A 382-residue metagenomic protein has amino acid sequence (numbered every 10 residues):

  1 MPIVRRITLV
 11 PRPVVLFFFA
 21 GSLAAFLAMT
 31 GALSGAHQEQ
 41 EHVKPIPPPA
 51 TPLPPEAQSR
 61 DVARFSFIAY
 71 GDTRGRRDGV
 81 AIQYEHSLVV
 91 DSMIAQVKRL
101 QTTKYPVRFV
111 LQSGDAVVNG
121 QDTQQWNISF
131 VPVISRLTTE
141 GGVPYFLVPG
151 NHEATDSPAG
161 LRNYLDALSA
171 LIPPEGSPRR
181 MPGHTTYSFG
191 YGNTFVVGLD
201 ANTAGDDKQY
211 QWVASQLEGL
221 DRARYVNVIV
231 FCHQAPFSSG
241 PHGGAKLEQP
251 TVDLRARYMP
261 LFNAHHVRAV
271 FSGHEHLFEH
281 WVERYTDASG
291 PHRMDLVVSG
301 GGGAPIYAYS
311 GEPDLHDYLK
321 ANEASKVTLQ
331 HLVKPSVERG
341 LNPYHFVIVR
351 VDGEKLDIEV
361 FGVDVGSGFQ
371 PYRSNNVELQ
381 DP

Functional and structural regions predicted by a protein language model:
M1-V10: N-terminal secretory signal peptides that target proteins for export/translocation
L16-T30: Bacterial N-terminal signal peptides
A28-Q40: Signal peptide processing junction and immediate N-terminal pro/mature segment of secreted/exported proteins
H37-Q124, D207: N-terminal active-site segment of His-dependent metallophosphoesterases
H42-P52, V80, L88, Q121-V228 (+6 more regions): Extended active-site neighborhood of metal-dependent phosphoesterases/phosphodiesterases
F67-A69, V110-Q112, L147, V230 (+1 more regions): Residue-level marker for buried hydrophobic side chains located in beta-strands that build the well-ordered beta-sheet
D72, G114-D115, G150-N151, H233 (+1 more regions): Active-site glycine-centered loops adjacent to acidic/histidine catalytic or metal-binding residues that shape
A288, L356-P382: C-terminal/domain-terminus segments
